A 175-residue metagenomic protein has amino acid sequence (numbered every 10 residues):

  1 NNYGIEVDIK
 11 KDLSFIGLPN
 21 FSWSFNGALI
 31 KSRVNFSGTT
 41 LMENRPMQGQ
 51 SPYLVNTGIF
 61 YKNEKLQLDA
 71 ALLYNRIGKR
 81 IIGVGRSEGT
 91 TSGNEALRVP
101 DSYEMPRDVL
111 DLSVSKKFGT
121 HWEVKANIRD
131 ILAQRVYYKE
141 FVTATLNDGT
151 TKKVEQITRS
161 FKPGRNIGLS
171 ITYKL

Functional and structural regions predicted by a protein language model:
N1-V84: Gram-negative outer-membrane beta-barrel transporters
V7, F25, I59, L72 (+4 more regions): Hydrophobic, well-ordered secondary-structure elements that form the walls of internal hydrophobic environments
T39-P46, A96-D101, D111, V154-R159: Extracellular loop and loop/strand-boundary signature of outer-membrane beta-barrel proteins
P52-N56, V109, N166: Transmembrane beta-barrel architecture of outer membranes
R76-T90, K116-L175: C-terminal beta-signal and adjacent terminal beta-strands/loops of Gram-negative outer-membrane beta-barrel proteins
T91-E95: Charged, glycine/proline-rich intrinsically disordered loops and linkers
